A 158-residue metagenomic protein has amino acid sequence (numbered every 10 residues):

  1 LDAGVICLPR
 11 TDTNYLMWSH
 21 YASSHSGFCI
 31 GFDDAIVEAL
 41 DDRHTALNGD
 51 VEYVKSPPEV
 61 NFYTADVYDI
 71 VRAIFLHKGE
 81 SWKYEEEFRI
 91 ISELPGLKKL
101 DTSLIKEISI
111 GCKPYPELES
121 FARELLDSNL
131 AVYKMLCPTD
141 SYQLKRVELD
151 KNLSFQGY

Functional and structural regions predicted by a protein language model:
L1-Y158: Catalytic-core loop-and-flanking beta/alpha module that positions acidic residues for ribose/phosphate chemistry
